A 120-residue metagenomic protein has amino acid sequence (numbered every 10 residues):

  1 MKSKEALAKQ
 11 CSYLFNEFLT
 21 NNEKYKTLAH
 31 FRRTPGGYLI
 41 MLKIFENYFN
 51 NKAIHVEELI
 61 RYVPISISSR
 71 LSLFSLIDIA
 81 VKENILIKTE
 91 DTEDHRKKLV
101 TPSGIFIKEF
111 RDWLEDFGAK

Functional and structural regions predicted by a protein language model:
M1-L14: An acidic intrinsically disordered interaction segment
L14-I44: Short alpha-helical segments that sit at the start of domains
N50-V63: Short acidic, hydrophobic short linear motifs in intrinsically disordered regions
S66-K82: Short amphipathic alpha-helical interaction segments
V81-D91: A short, conserved structural fragment
E90-L99: Short, Lys/Arg-rich nucleic-acid/phosphate-binding segment
T101-S103: Long, hydrophobic, well-ordered secondary-structure blocks that form the structural core and pocket-lining surfaces
I105-K120: Short, amphipathic alpha-helical interaction segments positioned at domain boundaries
